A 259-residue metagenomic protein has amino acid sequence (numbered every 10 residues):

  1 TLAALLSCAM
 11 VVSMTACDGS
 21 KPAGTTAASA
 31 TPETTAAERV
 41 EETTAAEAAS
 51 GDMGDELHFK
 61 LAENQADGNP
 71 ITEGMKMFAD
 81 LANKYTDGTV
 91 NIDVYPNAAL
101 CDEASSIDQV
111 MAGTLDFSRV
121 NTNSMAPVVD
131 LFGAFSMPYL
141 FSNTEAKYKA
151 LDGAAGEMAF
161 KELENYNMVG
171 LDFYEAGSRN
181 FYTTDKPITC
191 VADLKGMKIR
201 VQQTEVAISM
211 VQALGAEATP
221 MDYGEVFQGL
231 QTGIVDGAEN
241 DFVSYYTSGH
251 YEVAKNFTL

Functional and structural regions predicted by a protein language model:
T1-H58: Short, low-complexity disordered leader/linker segments with a strong preference for bacterial N-terminal type II
D18-A23, V40, A48-E145, L163-L259: N-terminal secretory/targeting leader peptides
E145-F160: A gly/proline- and charged-residue-enriched helix-loop-helix capping module
